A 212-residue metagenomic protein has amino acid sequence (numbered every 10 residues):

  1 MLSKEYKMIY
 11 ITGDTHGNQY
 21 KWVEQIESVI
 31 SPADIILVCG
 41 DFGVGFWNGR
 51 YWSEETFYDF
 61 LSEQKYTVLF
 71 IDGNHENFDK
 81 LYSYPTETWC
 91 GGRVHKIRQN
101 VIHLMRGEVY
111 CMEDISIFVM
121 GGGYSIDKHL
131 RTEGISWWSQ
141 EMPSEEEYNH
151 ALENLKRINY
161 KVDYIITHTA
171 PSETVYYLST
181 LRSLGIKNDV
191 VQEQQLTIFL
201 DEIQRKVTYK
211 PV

Functional and structural regions predicted by a protein language model:
L2-D14, D127-I135: Short, charged N-terminal beta->alpha structural module
L2-E5, T12, N18-M112, K206: Core catalytic region of metal-dependent phosphoesterases/phosphodiesterases, especially metallo-beta-lactamase-like
M8-I9, D34-I35, I115, D163-Y164 (+1 more regions): Structural motif
T12-G17, V44-G49, Q140-E145, N188-Q192: Short, flexible loop segments at the rims of nucleotide/cofactor-binding pockets, characterized by
H16, H75, H168, V212: Histidine-centered active-site/metal-ligand motif
E27, L152-K156, D201: Short hydrophobic/charged patches on amphipathic alpha-helices used for structural packing and interfaces
V44, N48-K65, D163-P211: Cap/insert and terminal regions of metallo-dependent hydrolase folds
G92, Q99, E113-Q195: Active-site-proximal loop/helix segment associated with metal-binding centers of metalloenzymes
